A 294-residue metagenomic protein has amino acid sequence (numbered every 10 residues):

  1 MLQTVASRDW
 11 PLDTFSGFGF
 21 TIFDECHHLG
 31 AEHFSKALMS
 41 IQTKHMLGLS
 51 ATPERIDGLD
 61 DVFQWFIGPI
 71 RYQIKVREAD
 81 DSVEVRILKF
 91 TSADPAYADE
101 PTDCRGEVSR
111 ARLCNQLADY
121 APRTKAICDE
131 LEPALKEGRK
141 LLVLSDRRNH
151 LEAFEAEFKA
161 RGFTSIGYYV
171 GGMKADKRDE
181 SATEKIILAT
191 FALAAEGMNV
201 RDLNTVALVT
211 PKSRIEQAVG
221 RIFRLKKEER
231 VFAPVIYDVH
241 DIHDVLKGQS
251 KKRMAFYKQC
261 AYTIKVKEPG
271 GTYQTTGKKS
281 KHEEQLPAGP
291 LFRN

Functional and structural regions predicted by a protein language model:
M1-F20, A31-K36, L193: Conserved helix/coil segment N-terminal to the catalytic DExD/H
P11-F18, A37-T43, R201, L225-V231: Short, conserved loop/helix-junction motifs that constitute active-site signature segments in enzyme catalytic cores
S16-F20, E25-F90, Y257: Post-DEXD/H (motif II) to motif III coupling segment of the RecA-like Helicase ATP-binding lobe
V85-L113: Short, basic/glycine-rich phosphate-binding loops at helix/coil junctions that contact nucleotide phosphates
T102-D146, A153-E157: Conserved interdomain hinge at the start of the Helicase C-terminal
L113, L117, Y237-N294: Non-catalytic, charged low-complexity extensions flanking SF2 helicase motor domains
K140-L142, F154-D176: Conserved RecA-like helicase motor-core motifs
G171-C260: Conserved RecA-like P-loop NTPase helicase motor core
